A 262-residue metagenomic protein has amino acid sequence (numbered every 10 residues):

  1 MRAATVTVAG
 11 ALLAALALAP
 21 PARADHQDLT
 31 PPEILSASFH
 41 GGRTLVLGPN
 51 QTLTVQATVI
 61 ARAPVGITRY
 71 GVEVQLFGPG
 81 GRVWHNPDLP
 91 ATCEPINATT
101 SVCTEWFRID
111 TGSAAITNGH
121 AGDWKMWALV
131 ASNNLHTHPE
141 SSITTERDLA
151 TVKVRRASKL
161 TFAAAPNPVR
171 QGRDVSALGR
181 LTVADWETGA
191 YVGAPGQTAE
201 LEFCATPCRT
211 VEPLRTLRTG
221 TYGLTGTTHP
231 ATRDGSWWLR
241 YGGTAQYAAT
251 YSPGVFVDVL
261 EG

Functional and structural regions predicted by a protein language model:
M1-D25: Secretory targeting and sorting signals
P31-P49, E146-Y191, F256-E261: Beta-strand-rich domain onsets/edges
Q51-R69, Q75-G81, S132, V183: Extracellular acidic, Ser/Thr/Pro-rich low-complexity tracts
G66-P79, D185-P213: Short flexible loop/turn segments that cap and initiate beta-strands
T99-E105, T210-H229, G235: Glycine-centered loop-to-beta-strand initiation motif
V102-A121, T227: Signal that preferentially marks extracellular ectodomain short beta-strand elements of beta-sandwich modules
N118-E140, R233-P253: Enriched for extracellular/lumenal, surface-exposed ectodomains of secreted and cell-surface proteins
S142-R155, T219, G226-H229, Q246-V257 (+1 more regions): Short Trp-Ser/Thr-centered turn/loop motifs at beta-strand boundaries
